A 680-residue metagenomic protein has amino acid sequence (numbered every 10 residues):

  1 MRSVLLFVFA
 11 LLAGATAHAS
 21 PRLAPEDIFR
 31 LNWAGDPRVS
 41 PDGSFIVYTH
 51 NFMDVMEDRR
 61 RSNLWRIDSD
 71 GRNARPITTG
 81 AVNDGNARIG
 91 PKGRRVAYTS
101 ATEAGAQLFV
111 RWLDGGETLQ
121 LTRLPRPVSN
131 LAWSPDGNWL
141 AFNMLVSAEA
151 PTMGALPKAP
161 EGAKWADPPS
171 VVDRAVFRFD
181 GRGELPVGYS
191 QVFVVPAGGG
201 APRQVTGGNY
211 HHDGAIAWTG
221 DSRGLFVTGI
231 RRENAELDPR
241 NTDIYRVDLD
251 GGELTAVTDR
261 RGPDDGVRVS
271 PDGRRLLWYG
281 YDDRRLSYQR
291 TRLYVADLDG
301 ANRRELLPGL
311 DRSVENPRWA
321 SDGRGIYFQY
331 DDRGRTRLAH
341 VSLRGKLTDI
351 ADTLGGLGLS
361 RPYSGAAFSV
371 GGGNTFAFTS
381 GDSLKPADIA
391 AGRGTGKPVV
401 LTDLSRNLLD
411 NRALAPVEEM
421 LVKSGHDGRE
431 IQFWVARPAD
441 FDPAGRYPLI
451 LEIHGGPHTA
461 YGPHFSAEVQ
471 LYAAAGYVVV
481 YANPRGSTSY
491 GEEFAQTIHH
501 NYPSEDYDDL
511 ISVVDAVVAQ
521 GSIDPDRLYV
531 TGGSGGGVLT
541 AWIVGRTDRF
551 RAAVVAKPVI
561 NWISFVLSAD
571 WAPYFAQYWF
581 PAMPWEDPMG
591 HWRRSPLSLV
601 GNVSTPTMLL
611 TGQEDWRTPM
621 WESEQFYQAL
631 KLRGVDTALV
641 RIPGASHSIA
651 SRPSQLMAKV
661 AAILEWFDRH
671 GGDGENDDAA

Functional and structural regions predicted by a protein language model:
A19-A34, R59-R60, I67-N83, S100 (+10 more regions): Multi-bladed beta-propeller domains
E26-S62: Beta-strand-rich domains and repeat architectures in extracellular enzymes and scaffolds, especially beta-propellers
R38-F45, N86-R95, L131-W139, I216-G224 (+3 more regions): Blade-terminus and WD-like Trp-Asp/Gly-His loop motifs, strongest in beta-propeller folds
V47-M56, V96-E103, A141-S147, D180-P186 (+11 more regions): Beta-strand C-termini and the immediately following turn/loop, strongest in propeller blades
R61-S62, L145-V195, T228, D238-D243 (+2 more regions): Predominantly five- to eight-bladed beta-propeller fold
R95-G154: Hydrophobic or amphipathic alpha-helical targeting/insertion segments
R232-E233, R284, L404-D526, G533 (+1 more regions): Cap/lid segment of the alpha/beta-hydrolase catalytic domain
E468, Y481-A680: Active-site-proximal cap/loop segments of hydrolase catalytic domains
